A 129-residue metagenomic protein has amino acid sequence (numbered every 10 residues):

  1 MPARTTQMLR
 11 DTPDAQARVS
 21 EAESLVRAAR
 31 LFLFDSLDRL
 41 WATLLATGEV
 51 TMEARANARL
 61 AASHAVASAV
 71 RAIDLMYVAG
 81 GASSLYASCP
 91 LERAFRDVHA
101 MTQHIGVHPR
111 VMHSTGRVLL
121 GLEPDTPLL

Functional and structural regions predicted by a protein language model:
M1-W41: Extended amphipathic alpha-helical segments enriched in small hydrophobics
Q7-R10, D14-A17, S24, A46-L60 (+2 more regions): A structural signal for alpha-helical segments
S20-R27, R59, S63-V70, R96-H99 (+1 more regions): Generic structural signal for well-ordered, non-transmembrane alpha-helical segments in soluble/cytosolic regions
A28-L60, Y77-L85: C-terminal helix-coil-helix/basic helical segment that borders enzyme active sites and/or dimer interfaces and provides
A69-L75, A82, L91: A short pocket-lining beta-strand/turn micro-motif at the edge of beta-sheets
R71-V78, P109-H113: Short segments within alpha-helical structural elements
A82-L129: Glycine-rich phosphate/cofactor-binding loops in nucleotide/flavin-utilizing enzymes
